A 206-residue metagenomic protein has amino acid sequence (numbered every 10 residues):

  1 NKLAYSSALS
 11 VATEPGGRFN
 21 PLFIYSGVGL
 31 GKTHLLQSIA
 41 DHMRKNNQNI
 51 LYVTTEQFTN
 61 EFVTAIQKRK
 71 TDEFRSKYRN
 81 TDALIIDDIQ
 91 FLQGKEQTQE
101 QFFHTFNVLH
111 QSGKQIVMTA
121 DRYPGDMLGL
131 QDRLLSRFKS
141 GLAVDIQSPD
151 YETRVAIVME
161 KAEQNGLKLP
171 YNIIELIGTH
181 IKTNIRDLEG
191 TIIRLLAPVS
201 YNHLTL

Functional and structural regions predicted by a protein language model:
N1-N20: Pre-Walker A (pre-P-loop) alpha-helix and adjacent loop at the N terminus of AAA/AAA+ ATPase modules, a conserved
R18-L35: Walker A/P-loop nucleotide-binding motif
Q48-T81: Short glycine-rich substrate-engagement loop in P-loop NTPases that contacts/grips substrate
Y52, Q115-D121: Structural recognition of the conserved hydrophobic beta-strand(s) that form the central parallel beta-sheet of P-loop
P124-K139: Short regulatory helix/loop adjacent to the ATP-binding pocket of P-loop NTPases
G141-E152: Conserved AAA+ ATPase "SRH/arginine-finger" region at the nucleotide-binding site
M159-E163, E175-T179, R186-S200: C-terminal helical "lid" of AAA+/P-loop NTPase domains
N202-L206: Conserved small/polar residues in nucleotide/adenosyl-binding loops
